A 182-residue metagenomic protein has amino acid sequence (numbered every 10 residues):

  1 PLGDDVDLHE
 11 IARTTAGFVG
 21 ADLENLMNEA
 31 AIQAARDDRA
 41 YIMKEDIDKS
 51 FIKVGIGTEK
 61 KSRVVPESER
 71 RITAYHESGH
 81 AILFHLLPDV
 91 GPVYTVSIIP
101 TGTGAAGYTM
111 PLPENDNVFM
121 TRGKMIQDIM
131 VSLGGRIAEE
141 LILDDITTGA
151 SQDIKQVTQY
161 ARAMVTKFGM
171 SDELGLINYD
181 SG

Functional and structural regions predicted by a protein language model:
P1-V6: Conserved small helical "lid"/interfacial subdomain of P-loop NTPases
D7-I11, D22: Switch/coupling sub-region of P-loop NTPases
R13-A16: P-loop NTPase motor module signature
A21-G182: Conserved P-loop NTPase/AAA+ ATPase motor core
